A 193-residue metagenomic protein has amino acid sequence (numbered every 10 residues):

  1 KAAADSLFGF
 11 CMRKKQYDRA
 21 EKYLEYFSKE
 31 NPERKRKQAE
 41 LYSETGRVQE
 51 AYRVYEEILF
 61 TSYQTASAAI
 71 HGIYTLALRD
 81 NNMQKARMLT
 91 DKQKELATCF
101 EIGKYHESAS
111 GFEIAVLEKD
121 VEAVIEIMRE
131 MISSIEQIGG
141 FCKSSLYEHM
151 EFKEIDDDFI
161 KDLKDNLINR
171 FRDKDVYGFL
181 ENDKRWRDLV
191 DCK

Functional and structural regions predicted by a protein language model:
K1, Y17-E21, A51, A86 (+2 more regions): Solenoid-repeat scaffolds in large eukaryotic assemblies
K1-D5, F27-K37, S62-G72, F100-S108: Generic helix N-cap/helix-start motif at coil->alpha-helix transitions
D5-R13, E33-E44, I70-R79, F112-V116 (+1 more regions): Tandem amphipathic alpha-helical repeat scaffolds
G9-E21, E40-Y52, L78-D91: Helix-turn-helix repeat elements of alpha-solenoid scaffolds
M12, K22, N182-K193: Acidic, proline/glycine-rich low-complexity IDRs
Y17-D18, E30-R34, V48-Q49, T61-T65 (+4 more regions): Alpha-solenoid repeat scaffolds
E21, E25-S28, Y52, E56-F60 (+3 more regions): A conserved position within tetratricopeptide repeats
A66-D183, C192-K193: Alpha-helical protein-protein interaction modules
